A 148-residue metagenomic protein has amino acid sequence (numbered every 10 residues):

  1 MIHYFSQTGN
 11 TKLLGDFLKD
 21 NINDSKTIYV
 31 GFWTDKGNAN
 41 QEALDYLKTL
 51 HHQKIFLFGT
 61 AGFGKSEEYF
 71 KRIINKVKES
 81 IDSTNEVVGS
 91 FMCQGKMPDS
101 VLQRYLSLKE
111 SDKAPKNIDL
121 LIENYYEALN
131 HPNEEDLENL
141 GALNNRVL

Functional and structural regions predicted by a protein language model:
M1, K19-V30, D35-L148: FMN-binding flavodoxin-like domain, especially the glycine-rich phosphate-binding loop
M1-N21: N-terminal beta1-alpha1 ligand-phosphate binding loop
